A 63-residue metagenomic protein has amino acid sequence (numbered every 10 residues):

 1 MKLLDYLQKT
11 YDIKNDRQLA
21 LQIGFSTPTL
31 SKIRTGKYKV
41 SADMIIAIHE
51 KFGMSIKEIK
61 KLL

Functional and structural regions predicted by a protein language model:
M1-K14, K57, K61: A short, Lys/Arg-rich alpha-helix, primarily the initiator
K2-L3, T29, A47: Pre-recognition alpha-helix immediately N-terminal to the DNA-recognition helix within helix-turn-helix or winged-helix
D16, T27, I45: Helix-turn-helix DNA-binding elements, focusing on the entry/boundary residues of the two helices that contact DNA
Q18-A20: Short alpha-helical "recognition helix" segments of helix-turn-helix
Q22, K61-L62: Short acidic/histidine-centered micro-motifs embedded in hydrophobic/aromatic stretches that mark compact functional
G24-K39: Recognition helix of helix-turn-helix/homeodomain-like DNA-binding domains that insert into the DNA major groove
D43-E58: DNA major-groove recognition helix of helix-turn-helix/homeodomain DNA-binding modules
